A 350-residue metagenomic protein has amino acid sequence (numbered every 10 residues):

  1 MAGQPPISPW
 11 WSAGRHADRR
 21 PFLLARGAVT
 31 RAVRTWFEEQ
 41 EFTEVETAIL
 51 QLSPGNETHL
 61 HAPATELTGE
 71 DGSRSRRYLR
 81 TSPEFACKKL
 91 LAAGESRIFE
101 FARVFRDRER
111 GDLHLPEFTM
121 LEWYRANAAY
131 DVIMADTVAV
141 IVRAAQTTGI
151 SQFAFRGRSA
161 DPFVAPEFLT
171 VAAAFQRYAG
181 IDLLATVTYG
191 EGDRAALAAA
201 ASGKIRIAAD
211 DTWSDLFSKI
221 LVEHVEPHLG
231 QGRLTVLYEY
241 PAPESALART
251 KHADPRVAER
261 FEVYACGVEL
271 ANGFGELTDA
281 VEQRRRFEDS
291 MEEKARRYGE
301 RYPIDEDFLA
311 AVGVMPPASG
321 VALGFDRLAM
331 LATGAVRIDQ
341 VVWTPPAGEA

Functional and structural regions predicted by a protein language model:
A2-V132, V140-V142, E226, M330: Class II aminoacyl-tRNA synthetase-like tRNA-binding/catalytic domains
R26, T30, R80, P116 (+11 more regions): Active-site-proximal structural scaffolding
E38, L91, L270, P317-L323: Short conserved micro-motifs on helix faces and helix-strand junctions that flank and scaffold key functional residues
A126-A129, Q146, G180, C266 (+3 more regions): Short, well-ordered loop/turn and helix-capping segments at boundaries between secondary-structure elements and domains
R143-V268, D289-M315: Metal-assisted phosphate- and nucleotidyl-transfer catalytic regions
A280-A350: Active-site pocket scaffolds in enzymes
